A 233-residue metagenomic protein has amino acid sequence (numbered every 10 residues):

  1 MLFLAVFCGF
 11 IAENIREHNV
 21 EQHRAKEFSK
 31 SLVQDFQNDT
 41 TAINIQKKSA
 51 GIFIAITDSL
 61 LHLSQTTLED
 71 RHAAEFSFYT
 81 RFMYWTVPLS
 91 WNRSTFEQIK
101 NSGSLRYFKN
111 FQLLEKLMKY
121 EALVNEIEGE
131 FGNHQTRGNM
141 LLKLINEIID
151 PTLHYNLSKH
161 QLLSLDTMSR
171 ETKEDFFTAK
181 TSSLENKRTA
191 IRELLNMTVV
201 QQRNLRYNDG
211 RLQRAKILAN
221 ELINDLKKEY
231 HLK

Functional and structural regions predicted by a protein language model:
M1-N19: Membrane-embedded hydrophobic alpha-helical segments
N14-K233: Long, hydrophobic alpha-helical segments that serve as membrane-spanning/inserting helices
